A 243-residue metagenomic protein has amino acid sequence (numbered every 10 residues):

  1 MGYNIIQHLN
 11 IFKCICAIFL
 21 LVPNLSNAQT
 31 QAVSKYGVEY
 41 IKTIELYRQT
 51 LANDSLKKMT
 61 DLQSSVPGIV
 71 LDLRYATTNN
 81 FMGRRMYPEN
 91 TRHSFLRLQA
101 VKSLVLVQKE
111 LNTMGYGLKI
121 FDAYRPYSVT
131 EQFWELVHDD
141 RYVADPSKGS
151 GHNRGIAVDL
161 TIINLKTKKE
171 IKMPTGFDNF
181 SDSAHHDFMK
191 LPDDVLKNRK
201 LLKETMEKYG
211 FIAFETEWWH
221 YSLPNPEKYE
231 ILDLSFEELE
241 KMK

Functional and structural regions predicted by a protein language model:
M1-A32: Bacterial Sec-dependent N-terminal signal peptides
G2, W134, W218-W219: A residue-identity detector for tryptophan
A28-F121, L136, D140-T216, N225-K243: Extracytoplasmic cell-surface/polysaccharide-interacting catalytic and binding patches
Y127-F133, Y221-K228: Beta-rich nucleic-acid/ligand-interaction surfaces
